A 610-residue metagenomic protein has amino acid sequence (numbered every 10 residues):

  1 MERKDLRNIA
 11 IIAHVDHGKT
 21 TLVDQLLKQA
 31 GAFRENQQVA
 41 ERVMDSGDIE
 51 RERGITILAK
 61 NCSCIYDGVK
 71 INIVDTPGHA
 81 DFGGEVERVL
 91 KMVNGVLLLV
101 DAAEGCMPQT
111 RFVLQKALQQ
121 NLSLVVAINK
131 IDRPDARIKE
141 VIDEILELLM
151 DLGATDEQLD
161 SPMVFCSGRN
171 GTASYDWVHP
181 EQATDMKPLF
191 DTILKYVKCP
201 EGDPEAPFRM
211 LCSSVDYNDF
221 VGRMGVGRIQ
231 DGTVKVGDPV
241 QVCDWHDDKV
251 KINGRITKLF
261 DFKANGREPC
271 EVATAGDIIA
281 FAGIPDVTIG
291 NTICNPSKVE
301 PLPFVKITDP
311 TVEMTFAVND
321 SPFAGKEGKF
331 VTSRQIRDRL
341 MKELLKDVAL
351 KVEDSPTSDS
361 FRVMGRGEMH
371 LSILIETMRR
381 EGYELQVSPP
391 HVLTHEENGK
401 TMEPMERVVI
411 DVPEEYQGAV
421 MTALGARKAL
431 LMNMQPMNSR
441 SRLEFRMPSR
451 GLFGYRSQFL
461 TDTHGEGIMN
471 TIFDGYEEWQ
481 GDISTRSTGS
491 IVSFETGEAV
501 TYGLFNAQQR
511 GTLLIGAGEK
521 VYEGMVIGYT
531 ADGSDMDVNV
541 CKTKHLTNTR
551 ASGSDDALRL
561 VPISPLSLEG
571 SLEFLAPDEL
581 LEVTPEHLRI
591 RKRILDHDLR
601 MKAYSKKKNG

Functional and structural regions predicted by a protein language model:
M1-V100, E104, E144, V215-N218: P-loop NTPase switch module centered on the Walker A-proximal segment
Q38-R42, L152-V164, P200-L211, D248-F262 (+8 more regions): Interdomain boundary/hinge elements
S123, R133-L194: Canonical P-loop GTPase G-domain recognition
S167, S355-H370: Short glycine/threonine-rich beta-strand-turn micro-motifs
R209-M314, P322-K326, T488, G497-T547 (+2 more regions): Conserved nucleotide-binding/hydrolysis modules and their immediate coupling elements across P-loop/ASCE NTPase motors
T233, P285-D286, G365-L371, E414-Q417 (+1 more regions): Helix N-cap motif at beta-to-alpha junctions
F262-C270, M402, M447, L460-D462 (+2 more regions): Long insertion/accessory domains within large nucleic-acid-processing enzymes
S321-L344, A557, V561: A short, contiguous, amphipathic alpha-helix enriched in charged residues
